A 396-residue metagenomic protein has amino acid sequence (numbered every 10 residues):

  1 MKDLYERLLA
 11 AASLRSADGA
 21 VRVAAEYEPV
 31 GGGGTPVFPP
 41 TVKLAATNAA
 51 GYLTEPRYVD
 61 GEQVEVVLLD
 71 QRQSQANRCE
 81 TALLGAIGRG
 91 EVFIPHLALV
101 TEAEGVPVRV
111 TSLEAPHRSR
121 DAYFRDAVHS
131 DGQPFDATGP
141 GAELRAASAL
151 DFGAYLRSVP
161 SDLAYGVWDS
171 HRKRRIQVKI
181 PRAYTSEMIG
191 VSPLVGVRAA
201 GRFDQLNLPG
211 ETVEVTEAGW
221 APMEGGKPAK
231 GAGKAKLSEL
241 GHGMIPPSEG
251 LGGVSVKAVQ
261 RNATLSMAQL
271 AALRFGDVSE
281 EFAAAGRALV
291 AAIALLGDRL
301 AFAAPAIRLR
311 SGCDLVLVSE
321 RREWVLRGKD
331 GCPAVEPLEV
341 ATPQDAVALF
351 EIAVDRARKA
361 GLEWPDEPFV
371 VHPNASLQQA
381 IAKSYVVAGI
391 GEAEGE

Functional and structural regions predicted by a protein language model:
M1-V67, G90, P95-E102, A115 (+1 more regions): Basic polyanion-binding and macromolecular-assembly surfaces
V66-L69, N77: Active-site scaffold segments
Q75-G85: Short active-site loop/helix that positions an aromatic residue
V106-P116: A structural-propensity feature for long, helix-poor, extended segments
